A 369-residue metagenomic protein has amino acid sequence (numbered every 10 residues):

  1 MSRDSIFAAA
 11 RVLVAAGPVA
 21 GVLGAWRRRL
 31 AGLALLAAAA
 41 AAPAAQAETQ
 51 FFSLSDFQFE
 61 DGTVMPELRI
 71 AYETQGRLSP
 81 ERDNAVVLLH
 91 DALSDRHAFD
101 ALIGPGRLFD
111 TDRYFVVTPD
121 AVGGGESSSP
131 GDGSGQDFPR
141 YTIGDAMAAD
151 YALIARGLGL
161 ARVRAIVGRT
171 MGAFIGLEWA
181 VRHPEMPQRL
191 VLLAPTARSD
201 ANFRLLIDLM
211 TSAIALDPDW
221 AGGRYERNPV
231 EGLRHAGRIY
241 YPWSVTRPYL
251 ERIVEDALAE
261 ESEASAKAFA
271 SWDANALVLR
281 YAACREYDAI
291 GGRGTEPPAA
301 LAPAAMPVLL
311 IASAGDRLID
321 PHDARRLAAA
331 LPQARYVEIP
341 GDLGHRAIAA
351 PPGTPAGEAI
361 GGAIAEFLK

Functional and structural regions predicted by a protein language model:
A45-L88, R96-H97: Catalytic-loop region of hydrolases
E73-G133: N-terminal cap/lid subdomain of alpha/beta-hydrolase-fold enzymes
D145-R164: Conserved acidic catalytic loop of the alpha/beta-hydrolase fold
R164-A165, T170-D200: Conserved hydrolase catalytic core segment
M186-P187, V191-K267: Alpha/beta-hydrolase-fold enzymes
A304, L310-A312: Short beta-strand/loop motif that positions the catalytic acidic residue of the alpha/beta-hydrolase fold
R317-D323: Conserved alpha/beta-hydrolase "acid-adjacent" motif
A334-K369: Catalytic active-site module of serine/aspartate enzymes centered on a nucleophile-bearing elbow/loop
